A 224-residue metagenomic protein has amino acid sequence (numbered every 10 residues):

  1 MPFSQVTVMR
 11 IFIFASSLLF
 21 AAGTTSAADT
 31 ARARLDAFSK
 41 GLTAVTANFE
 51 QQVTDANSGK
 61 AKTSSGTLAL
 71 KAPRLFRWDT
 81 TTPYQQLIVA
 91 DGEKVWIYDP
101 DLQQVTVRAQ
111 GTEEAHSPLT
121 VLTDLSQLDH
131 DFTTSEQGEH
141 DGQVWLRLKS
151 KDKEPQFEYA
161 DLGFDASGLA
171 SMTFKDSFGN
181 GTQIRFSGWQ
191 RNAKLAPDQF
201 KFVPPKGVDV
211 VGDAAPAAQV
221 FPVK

Functional and structural regions predicted by a protein language model:
P2-F12: Positively charged n-region of N-terminal signal peptides that target proteins for export
F3, K62-S64, A72, T82 (+2 more regions): Residues that act as N-cap/strand-start positions at coil-to-secondary-structure junctions
F12-A22: Bacterial N-terminal signal peptides
G23-A27: Sec/Tat signal peptide C-region and signal peptidase I cleavage site
A28-D55, G59-A61, V89, I97-E158 (+1 more regions): Flexible, processing/modification-adjacent segments and terminal tails in exported/periplasmic/extracellular proteins
S65-S117, G179-Q183: An acidic-aromatic
T106, Q127-T133, Q137-A214: Gly/Pro-enriched, hydrophobic low-complexity segments that function as extracytoplasmic propeptides/linkers
V211-V223: Short, low-complexity, Pro/Ser/Thr/Gly-rich segments in the mature regions of secreted, periplasmic
